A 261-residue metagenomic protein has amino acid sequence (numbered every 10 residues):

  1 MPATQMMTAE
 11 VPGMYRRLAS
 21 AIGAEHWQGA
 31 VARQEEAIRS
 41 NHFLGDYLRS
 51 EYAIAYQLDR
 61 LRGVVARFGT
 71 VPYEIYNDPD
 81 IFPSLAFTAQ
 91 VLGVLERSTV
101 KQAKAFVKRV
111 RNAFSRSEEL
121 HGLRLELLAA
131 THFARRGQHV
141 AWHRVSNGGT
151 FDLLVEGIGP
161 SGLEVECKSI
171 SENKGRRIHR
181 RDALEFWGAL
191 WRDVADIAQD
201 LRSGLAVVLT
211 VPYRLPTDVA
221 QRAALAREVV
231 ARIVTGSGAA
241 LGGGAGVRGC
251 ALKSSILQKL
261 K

Functional and structural regions predicted by a protein language model:
M1-R17, T131, W142, G148: Gly/lys/ser-thr-rich phosphate-binding loops in alpha/beta enzymes that coordinate phosphoanhydride or phosphate groups
P2-G13, G23, D46, P72-E96 (+1 more regions): Metal-dependent nuclease catalytic core centered on acidic motifs
A21, H26-L123: Interdomain/boundary linker segments immediately adjacent to catalytic/signaling cores
G29-E35, V145, L190, V194: Enriched - but not universal
V107-A141, W191-T210: Acidic-basic catalytic patches of nuclease active cores, encompassing PD-(D/E)XK and other metal-cofactor nuclease
E119, R144-G148, I170-E172: Short acidic/polar capping segments at secondary-structure boundaries
F133, L153-V155, S161-S169: Conserved catalytic cores of phosphodiester-cleaving nucleases, focusing on short active-site segments
R135-E156: A short acidic/basic microdomain associated with nuclease active sites
